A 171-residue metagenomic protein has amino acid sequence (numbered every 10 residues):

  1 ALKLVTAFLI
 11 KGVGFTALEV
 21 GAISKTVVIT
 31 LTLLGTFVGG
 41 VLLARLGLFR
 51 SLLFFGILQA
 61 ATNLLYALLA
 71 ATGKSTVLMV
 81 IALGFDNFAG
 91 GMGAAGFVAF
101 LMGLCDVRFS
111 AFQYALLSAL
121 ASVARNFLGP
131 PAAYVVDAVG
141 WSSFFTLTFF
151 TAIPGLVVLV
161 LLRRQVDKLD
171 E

Functional and structural regions predicted by a protein language model:
K3-A22: Short amphipathic helix-loop junctions that connect adjacent transmembrane helices in Major Facilitator Superfamily/SLC
A17-L18, V107-L117: Loop-to-transmembrane helix entry/capping segments in MFS-fold secondary transporters and related SLC/MFSD carriers
A22-T30, I57, G84, A115-V123 (+1 more regions): Transmembrane alpha-helical cores of Major Facilitator Superfamily
L34-L53, V136-D137: Helix-to-loop junctions at the C-terminal end of transmembrane segments in multipass secondary transporters
I57-K74: C-terminal ends and interior cores of transmembrane alpha-helices in multi-pass membrane transporters/permeases
G91-D106: Intracellular juxtamembrane helix-capping segments at the cytosolic ends of symmetry-related transmembrane helices
P131-P154: A membrane-interface helix-boundary motif in multi-pass transporters
L147-E171: Multi-pass alpha-helical transporter architecture, strongest for 12-TM Major Facilitator/SLC carriers used
